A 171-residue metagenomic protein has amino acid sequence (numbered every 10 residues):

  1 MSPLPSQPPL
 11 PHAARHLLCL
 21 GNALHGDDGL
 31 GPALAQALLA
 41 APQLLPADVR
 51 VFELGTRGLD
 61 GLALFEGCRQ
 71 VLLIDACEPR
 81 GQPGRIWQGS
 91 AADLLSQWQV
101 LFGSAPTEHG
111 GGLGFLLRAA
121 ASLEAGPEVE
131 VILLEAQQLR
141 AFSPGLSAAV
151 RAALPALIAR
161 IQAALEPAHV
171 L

Functional and structural regions predicted by a protein language model:
M1-A14, P46, E166-L171: Short, low-complexity, intrinsically disordered N-terminal peptides in bacterial proteins
M1-S6, G81-I86, S122-V129: Short, functional N-terminal and low-complexity linear motifs
P3-P5, R57-D60, R118-A119: A generic local structural motif
P8-C19, A23-V100: Nucleotide and nucleotide-moiety/phosphate-recognizing core
V100-A105, L113-L171: Phosphate-binding/catalytic loops
H109: Glycine-rich phosphate-binding loop and adjoining beta1-alpha1-beta2 segment of Rossmann-like nucleotide-binding folds
